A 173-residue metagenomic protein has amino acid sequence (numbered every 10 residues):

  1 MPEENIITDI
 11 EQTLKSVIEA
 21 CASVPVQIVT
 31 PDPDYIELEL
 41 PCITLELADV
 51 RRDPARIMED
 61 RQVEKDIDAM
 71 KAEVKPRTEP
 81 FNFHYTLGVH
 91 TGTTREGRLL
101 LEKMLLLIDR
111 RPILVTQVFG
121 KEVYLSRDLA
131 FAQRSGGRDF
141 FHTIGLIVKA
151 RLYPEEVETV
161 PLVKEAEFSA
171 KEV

Functional and structural regions predicted by a protein language model:
M1-E64: Small/polar-rich, solvent-exposed N-terminal microdomains that initiate assembly or binding
D9, L40, P80, R95-L99 (+1 more regions): Short, well-structured alpha-helical interface segments that form or flank functional binding sites
A20, L99, L105-V163: Acidic-leaning, charged glycine-interspersed low-complexity segments
P31-P33, K71-K75, L129-G136: Catalytic micro-motifs at enzyme active sites that drive phosphoryl/nucleotidyl and oxygen chemistry
A48-R51, M58-V89: Active-site-adjacent structural patch at catalytic or cofactor/ligand-binding sites
D53, T93-R95, L152-E156: Residue-level signal for secondary-structure boundary sites
D66-P76, P161-V173: Short, cationic low-complexity segments
K75-G92, E102-M104, F140-R151: Oligomerization/assembly interface segments of phage tail-like spikes and tubes
